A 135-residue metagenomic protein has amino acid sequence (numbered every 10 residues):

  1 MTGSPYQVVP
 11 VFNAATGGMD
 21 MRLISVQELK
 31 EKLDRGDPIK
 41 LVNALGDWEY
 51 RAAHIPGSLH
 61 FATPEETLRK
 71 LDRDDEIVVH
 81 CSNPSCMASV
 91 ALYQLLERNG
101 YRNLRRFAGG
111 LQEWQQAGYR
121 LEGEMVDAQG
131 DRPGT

Functional and structural regions predicted by a protein language model:
M1-Y50, E122-T135: Flexible, polar/low-complexity N-terminal or interdomain linker segments that lie immediately upstream of folded
K32-L33, E65-D74: Short amphipathic alpha-helix with an adjacent loop that forms part of the alpha/beta core around
R35-L41, P56-G57, E76, R102-N103: Short active-site oxyanion
G46, P64, G110: A generic "binding-loop/recognition-motif" signal
W48, T67, S85: Glycine-rich nucleotide phosphate-binding loop and flanking beta-alpha elements of Rossmann-like dinucleotide-binding
Y50-P56, L68-D72, W114: Short loop/helix-cap segments at secondary-structure boundaries that form the rim of catalytic
L59-A62: Short acidic-hydrophobic, aromatic-tinged amphipathic segments that line or gate anion-handling sites
L71-Q115: Catalytic cysteine-centered active loop of the rhodanese-like fold, especially the PTP/DSP P-loop
